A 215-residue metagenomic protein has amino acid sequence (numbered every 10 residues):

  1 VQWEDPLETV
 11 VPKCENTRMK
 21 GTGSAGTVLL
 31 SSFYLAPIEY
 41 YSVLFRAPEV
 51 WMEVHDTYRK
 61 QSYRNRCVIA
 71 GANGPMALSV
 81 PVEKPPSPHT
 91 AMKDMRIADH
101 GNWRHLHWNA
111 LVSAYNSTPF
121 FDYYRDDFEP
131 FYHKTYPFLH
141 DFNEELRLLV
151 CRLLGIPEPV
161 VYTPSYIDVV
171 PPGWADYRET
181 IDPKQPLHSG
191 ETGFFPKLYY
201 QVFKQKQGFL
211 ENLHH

Functional and structural regions predicted by a protein language model:
W3-E4, C14-H215: Residues lining hydrophobic/aromatic ligand-binding pockets adjacent to catalytic sites
T9-V11: N-terminal amphipathic/hydrophobic targeting modules at extreme N-termini, encompassing cleavable Sec/SRP-type signal
